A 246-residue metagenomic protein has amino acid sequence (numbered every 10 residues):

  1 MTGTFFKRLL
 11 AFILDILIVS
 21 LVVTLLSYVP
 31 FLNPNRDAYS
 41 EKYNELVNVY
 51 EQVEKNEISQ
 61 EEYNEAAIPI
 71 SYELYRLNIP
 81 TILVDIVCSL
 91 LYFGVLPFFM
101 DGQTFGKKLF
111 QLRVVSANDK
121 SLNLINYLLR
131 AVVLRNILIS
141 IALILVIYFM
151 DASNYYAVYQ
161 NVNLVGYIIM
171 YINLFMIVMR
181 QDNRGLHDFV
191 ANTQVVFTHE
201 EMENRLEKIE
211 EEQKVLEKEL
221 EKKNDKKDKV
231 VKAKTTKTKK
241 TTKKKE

Functional and structural regions predicted by a protein language model:
M1-N154, Y159-M176, R180-E246: Short, small/hydrophobic-residue-rich motifs at membrane-helix boundaries and re-entrant hairpins of integral membrane
